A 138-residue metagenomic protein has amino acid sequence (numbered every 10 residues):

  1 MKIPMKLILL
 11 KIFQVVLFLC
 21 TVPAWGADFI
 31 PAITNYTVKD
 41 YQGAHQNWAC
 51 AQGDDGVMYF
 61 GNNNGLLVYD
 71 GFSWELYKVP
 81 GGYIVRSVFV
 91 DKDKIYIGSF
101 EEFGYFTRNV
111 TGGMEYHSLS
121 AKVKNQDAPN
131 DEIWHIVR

Functional and structural regions predicted by a protein language model:
M1-R138: Carboxylate-rich, polar loop motifs that coordinate divalent cations or form catalytic acidic clusters
